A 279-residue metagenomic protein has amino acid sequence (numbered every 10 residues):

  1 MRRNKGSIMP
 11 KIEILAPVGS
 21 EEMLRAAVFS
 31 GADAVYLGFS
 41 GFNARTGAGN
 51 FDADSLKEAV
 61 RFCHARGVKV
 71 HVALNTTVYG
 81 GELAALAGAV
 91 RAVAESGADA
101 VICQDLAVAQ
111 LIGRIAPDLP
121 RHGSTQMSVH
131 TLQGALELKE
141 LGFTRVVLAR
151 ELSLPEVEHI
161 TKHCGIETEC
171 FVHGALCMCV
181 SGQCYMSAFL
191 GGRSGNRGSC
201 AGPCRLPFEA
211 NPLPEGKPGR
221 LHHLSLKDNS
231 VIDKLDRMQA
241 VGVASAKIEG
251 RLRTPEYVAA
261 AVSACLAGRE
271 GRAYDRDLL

Functional and structural regions predicted by a protein language model:
R2-F29, A34-G41, A59-V60, R66-T76 (+5 more regions): Surface-exposed amphipathic alpha-helical tracts and adjacent flexible/coil segments at the periphery of soluble enzymes
R45-H64: Glycine-rich, positively charged N-terminal anion/phosphate-binding segment
A107-V108: Alpha-helix capping/helix-boundary segments
I112: RNase H-like DDE/DDD metal-dependent nuclease/strand-transfer catalytic core used by mobile genetic elements
S128: Beta/alpha (TIM)-barrel catalytic core signal, keyed to glycine-rich beta->alpha loops juxtaposed to Asp/Glu that bind
